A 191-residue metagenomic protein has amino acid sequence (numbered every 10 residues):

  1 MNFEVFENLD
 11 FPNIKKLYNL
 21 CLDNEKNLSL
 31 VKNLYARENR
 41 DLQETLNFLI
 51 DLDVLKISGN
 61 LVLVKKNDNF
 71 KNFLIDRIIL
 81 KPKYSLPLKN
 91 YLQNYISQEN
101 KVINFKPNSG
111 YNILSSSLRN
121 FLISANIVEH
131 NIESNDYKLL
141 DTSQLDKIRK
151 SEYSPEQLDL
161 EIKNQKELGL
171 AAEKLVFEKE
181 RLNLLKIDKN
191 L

Functional and structural regions predicted by a protein language model:
M1-E152: Donor-sugar nucleotide-binding helix/loop cap in glycosyltransferases
N33-L34, N164, L191: Short secondary-structure capping micro-motifs at structural edges
S154-E156: Short, charged low-complexity linear segments at domain edges
L158-L175: A short, highly charged nucleic-acid-interacting micro-segment common to nuclease and nuclease-linked defense proteins
K174-E178, L182: Internal, well-ordered alpha-helical scaffold/interface segments that support domain packing or protein-protein contacts
L182-L191: A short acidic/basic microdomain associated with nuclease active sites
